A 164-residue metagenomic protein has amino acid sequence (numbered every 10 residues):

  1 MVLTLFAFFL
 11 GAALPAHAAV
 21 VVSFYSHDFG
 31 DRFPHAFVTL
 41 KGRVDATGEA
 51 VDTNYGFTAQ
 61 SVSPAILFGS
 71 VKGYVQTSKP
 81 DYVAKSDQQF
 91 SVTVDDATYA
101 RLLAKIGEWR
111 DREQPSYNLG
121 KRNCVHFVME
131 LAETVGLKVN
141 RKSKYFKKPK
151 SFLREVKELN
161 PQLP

Functional and structural regions predicted by a protein language model:
V2-A12: Bacterial N-terminal signal peptides
A12-A18: Sec/Tat signal peptide C-region and signal peptidase I cleavage site
A19-Q88: Glycine-rich catalytic cores of cysteine/serine-nucleophile enzymes that process amide/ester linkages in cell-envelope
V20, A104-P164: Activation targets extended, charge/polar-rich intrinsically disordered C-terminal tails
Y25-H27, S86-D95, R110-N118: Second-shell loop/turn segments in exported
S70-V75, A100-L102, P161-P164: Short secondary-structure transition/capping segments
T93-A104: A structural motif
